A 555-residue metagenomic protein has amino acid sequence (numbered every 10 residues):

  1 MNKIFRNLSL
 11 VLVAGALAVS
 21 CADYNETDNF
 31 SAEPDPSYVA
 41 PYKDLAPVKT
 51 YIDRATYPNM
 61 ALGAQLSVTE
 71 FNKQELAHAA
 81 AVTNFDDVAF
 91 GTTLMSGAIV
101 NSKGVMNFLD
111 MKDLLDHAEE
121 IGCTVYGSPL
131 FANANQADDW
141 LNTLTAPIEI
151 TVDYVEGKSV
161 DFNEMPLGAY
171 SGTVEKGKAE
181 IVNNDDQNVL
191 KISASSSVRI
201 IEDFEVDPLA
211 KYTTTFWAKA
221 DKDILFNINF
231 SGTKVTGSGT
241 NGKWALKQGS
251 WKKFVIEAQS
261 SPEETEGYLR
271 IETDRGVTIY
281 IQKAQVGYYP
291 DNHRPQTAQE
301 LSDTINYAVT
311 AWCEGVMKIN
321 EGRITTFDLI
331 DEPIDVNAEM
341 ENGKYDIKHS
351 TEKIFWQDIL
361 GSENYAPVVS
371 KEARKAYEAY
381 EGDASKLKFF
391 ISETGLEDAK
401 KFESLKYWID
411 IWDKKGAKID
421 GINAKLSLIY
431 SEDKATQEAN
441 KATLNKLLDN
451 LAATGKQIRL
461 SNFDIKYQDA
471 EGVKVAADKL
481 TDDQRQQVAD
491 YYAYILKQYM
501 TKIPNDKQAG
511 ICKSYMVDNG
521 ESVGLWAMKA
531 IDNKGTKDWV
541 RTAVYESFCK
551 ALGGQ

Functional and structural regions predicted by a protein language model:
M1, F5-Y51: Bacterial Sec-dependent N-terminal signal peptides
D28-F30, V152-D161, E257-S260, D274-T304 (+5 more regions): Extracellular polysaccharide-targeting segments
T56-K112, E119, T124, P129-T151 (+5 more regions): N-terminal substrate-binding region of glycoside hydrolase catalytic domains
T143-Y154, S261, T297-I330, V369-A376 (+3 more regions): An active-site-proximal structural segment forming one wall of the substrate-binding cleft that immediately precedes
L144, N292-A298, A338, G343-I359 (+2 more regions): Aromatic-rich peripheral "rim/lid" segments of glycoside hydrolase catalytic domains that contact and position glycan
V152-E164, L190, A194-F226, K252-A258 (+2 more regions): Extra-cytoplasmic beta-strand recognition segments
E175-S197: Short carbohydrate-recognition loop motifs
K234-E266, G276-Y280, D291: Extracellular carbohydrate recognition and processing domains and analogous Trp-centered ligand-binding platforms
